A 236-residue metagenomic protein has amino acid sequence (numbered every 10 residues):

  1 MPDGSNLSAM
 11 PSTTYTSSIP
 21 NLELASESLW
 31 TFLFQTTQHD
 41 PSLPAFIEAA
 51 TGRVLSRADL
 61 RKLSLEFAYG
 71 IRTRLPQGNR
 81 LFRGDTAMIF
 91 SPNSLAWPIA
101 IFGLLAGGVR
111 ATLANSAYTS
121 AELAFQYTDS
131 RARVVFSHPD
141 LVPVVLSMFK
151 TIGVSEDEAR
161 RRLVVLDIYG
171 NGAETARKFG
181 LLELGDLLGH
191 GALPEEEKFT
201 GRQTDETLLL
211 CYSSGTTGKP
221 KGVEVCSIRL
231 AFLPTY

Functional and structural regions predicted by a protein language model:
M1-T86, F102, G107, G170-A176: N-lobe entry segment of adenylate-forming
P41-P44, G180-L182, L188-Y212, K219: Conserved pre-ATP/AMP-binding loop-to-beta segment of ANL
V54-A58, F199, L208-F232: Conserved AMP-binding A3 loop
A87, L104, V135, T207 (+1 more regions): Conserved S/T- and glycine-rich ATP-binding loop of Class I adenylate-forming
S91-F102, A117-A121: Conserved coil-to-alpha-helix start sites within the AMP-binding
W97-L105, A111, L230: Short hydrophobic alpha-helical segments of the AMP-binding
A106-H190: Structural core segment of the AMP-binding/adenylate-forming
